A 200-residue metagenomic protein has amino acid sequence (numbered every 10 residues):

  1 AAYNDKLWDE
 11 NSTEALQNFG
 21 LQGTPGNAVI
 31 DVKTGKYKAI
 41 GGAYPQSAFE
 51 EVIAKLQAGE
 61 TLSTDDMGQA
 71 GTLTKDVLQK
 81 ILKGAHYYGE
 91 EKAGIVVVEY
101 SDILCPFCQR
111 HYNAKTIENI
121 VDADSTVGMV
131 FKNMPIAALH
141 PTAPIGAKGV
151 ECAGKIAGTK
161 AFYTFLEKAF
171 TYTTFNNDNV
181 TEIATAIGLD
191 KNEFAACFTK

Functional and structural regions predicted by a protein language model:
A1, Q17-Q22, V98-T185: Structural alpha/beta surface segment adjacent to cysteine/selenocysteine redox centers across thiol/disulfide enzymes
A1-G84, K92-Y100, Y112-V121, T181-K200: C-terminal cap of thioredoxin/glutaredoxin-like
E90-E91, A143: Short, flexible turn/loop "capping" segments at secondary-structure junctions
